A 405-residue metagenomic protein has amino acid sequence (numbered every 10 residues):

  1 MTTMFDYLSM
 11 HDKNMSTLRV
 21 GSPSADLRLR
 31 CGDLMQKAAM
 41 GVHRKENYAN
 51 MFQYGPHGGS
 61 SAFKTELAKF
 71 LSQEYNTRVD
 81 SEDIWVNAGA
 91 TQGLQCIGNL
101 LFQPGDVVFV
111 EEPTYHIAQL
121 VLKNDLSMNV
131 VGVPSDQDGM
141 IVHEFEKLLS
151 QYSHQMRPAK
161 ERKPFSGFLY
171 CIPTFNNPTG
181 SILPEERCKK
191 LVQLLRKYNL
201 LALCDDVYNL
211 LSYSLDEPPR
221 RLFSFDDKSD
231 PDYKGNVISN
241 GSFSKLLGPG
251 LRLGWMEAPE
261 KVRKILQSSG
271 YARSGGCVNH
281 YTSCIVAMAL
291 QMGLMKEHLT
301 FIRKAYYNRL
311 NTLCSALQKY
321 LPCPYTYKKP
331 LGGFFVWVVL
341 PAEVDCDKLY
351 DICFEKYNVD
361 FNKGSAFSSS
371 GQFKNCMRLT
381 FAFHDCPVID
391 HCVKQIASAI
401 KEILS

Functional and structural regions predicted by a protein language model:
M1-R44, K401: Conserved N-terminal helix/loop that builds the PLP phosphate-binding region of the aspartate aminotransferase-like
T17-V20, T300-C314, Y325-V339: Conserved glycine-rich beta-strand-loop-beta hairpin in the small C-terminal domain of fold type I
G32, A38-Y198, L203, N209-P231 (+4 more regions): Conserved core of the PLP fold type I
A159, D227-K304, N311: Conserved core segment of the aminotransferase class I/II
D232-Y233, E355-K356, S369-S405: PLP-dependent enzyme catalytic core of the Aspartate aminotransferase-like
E257, W337-V339, T380-A382: Short hydrophobic/aromatic beta-strand micro-patches that form the beta-sheet surface supporting nucleotide- or nucleic
V344-L349, P387-H391: Short, conserved charged micro-motifs
